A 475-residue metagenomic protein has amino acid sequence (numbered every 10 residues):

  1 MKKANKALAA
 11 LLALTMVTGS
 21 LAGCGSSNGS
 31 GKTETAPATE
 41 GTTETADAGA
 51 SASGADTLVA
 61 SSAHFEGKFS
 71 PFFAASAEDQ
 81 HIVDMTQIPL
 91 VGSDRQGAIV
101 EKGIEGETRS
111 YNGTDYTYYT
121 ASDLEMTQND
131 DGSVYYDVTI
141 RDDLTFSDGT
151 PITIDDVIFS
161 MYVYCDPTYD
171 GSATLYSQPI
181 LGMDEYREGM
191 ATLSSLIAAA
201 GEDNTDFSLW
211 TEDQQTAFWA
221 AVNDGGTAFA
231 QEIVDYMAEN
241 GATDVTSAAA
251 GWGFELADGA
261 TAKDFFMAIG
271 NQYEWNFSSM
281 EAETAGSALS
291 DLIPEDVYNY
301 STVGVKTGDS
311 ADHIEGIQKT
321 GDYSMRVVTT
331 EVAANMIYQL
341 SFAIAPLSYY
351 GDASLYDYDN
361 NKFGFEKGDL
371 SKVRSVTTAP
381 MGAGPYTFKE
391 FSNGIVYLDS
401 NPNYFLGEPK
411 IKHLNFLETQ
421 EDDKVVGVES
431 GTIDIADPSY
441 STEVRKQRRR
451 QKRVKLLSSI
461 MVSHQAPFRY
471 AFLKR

Functional and structural regions predicted by a protein language model:
L12, M16-S20: Hydrophobic core
L21-T35: Bacterial lipoprotein signal-peptidase II cleavage site
G54-F65, V134-T139, V157-S160, S324-R326 (+2 more regions): Short, well-ordered beta-strand elements
V59, T153-Y162, D322-R326, G384-P385 (+4 more regions): Alpha-helical secondary-structure segments
S61-D131, M381: N-terminal lobe/hinge region of extracytoplasmic solute-binding protein
R95-Q96, E274, S278-E315, G321-S324 (+4 more regions): Gly/Pro-rich hinge or "lid" segments in bacterial periplasmic/extracellular proteins
S122-A288, G427: Aromatic- and charge-enriched surface segment that lines or borders ligand/interaction sites
K389-D399, N415-R475: Extracellular/periplasmic solute-recognition and catalytic clefts
